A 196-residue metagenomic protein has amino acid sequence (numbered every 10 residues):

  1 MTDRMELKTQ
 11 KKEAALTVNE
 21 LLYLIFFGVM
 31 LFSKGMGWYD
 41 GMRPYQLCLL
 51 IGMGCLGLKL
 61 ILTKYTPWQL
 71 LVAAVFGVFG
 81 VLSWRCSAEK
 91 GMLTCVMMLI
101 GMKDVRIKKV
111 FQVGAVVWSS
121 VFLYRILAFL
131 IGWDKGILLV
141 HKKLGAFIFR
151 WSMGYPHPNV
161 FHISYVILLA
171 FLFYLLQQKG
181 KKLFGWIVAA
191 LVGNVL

Functional and structural regions predicted by a protein language model:
M1-L16: Short, Lys/Arg-rich, polar N-terminal cytosolic tail immediately upstream of the first transmembrane signal-anchor
A14-S33, Q46-T63, W68-L196: Hydrophobic transmembrane helix bundles of membrane-integrated enzymes that assemble and modify cell-envelope
G37-P44: Membrane-helix interface and helix-disruption motif detector
